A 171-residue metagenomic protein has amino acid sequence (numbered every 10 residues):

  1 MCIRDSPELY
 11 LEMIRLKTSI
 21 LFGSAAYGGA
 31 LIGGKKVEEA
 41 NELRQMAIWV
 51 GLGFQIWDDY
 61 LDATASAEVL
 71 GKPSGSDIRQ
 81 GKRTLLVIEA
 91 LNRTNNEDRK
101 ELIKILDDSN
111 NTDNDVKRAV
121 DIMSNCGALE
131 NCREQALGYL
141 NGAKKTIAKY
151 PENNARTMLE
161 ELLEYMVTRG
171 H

Functional and structural regions predicted by a protein language model:
M1-H171: All-alpha prenyltransferase/terpene-synthase fold signal
